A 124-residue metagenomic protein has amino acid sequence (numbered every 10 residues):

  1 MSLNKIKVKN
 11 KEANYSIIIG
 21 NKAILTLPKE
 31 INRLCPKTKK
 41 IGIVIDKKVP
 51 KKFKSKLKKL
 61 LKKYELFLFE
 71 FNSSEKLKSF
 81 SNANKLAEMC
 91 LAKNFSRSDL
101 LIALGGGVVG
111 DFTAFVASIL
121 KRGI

Functional and structural regions predicted by a protein language model:
M1-L100: ATP/NTP phosphate-donor binding region
K93-I124: A short, small-residue-rich loop immediately preceding and capping a beta-strand
